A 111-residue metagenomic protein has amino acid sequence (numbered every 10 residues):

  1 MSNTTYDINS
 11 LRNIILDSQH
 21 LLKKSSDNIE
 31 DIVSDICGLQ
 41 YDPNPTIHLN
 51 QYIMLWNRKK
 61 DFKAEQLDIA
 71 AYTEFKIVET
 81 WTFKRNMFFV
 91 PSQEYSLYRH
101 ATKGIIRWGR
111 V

Functional and structural regions predicted by a protein language model:
M1-V111: Phosphate-backbone binding and catalysis cores of DNA-processing enzymes
